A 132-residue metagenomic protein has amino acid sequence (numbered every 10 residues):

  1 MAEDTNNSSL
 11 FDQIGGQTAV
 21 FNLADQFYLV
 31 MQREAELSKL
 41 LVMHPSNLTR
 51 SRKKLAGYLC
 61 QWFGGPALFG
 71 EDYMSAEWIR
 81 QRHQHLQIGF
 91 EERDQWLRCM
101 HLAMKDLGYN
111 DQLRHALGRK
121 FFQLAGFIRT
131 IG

Functional and structural regions predicted by a protein language model:
A2-S8, F21-K105, G118: Heme-based O2/NO sensor domains and their adjacent alpha-helical segments, primarily globin folds but also including
A2-T5, I14, H115-G132: Short terminal or interdomain "cap/linker" segment that borders an active site or interface and mediates
F11: Short glycine- and Lys/Arg-enriched binding-loop motifs that mark or flank ligand-binding interfaces
Q32, G108, R129: Hydrophobic/aromatic-lined pockets within catalytic cores
M104-R114: Inter-helical turn/loop segments and adjacent helix faces that build the functional surface of alpha-helical bundle
